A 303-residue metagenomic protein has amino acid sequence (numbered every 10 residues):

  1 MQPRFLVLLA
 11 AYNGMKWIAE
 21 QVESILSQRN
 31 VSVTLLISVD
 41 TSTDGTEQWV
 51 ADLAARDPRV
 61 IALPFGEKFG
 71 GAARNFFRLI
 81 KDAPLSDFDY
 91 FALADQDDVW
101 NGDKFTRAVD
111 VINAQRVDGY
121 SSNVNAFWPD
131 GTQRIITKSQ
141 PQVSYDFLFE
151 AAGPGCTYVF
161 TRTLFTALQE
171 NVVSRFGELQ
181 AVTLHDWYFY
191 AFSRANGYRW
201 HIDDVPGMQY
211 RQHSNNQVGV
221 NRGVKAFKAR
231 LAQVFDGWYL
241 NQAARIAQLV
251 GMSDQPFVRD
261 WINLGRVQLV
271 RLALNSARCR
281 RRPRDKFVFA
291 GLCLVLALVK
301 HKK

Functional and structural regions predicted by a protein language model:
L9, V33-T41, L63-F65: Short beta-strand/loop segment that forms part of the nucleotide-sugar
G14-S27, W49: Short, well-formed alpha-helical segments that are part of the catalytic scaffolds of diverse glycosyltransferases
V39-W49, F69: A conserved acidic beta->alpha catalytic loop
G66-L85: Glycine-rich, basic loop-to-helix element that forms the pyrophosphate-binding segment of sugar-nucleotide handling
F88-D97: Short beta-strand-to-loop acidic/aromatic patch adjacent to the donor-nucleotide binding site
V99, D103-R134: Conserved donor NDP-sugar-binding/catalytic core segment of glycosyltransferases
E178-A191: Acidic donor-binding loop at a coil-to-helix junction in glycosyltransferase catalytic cores that engages
A191-Q209: Catalytic donor-sugar/metal-binding loop of nucleotide-sugar-dependent glycosyltransferases
